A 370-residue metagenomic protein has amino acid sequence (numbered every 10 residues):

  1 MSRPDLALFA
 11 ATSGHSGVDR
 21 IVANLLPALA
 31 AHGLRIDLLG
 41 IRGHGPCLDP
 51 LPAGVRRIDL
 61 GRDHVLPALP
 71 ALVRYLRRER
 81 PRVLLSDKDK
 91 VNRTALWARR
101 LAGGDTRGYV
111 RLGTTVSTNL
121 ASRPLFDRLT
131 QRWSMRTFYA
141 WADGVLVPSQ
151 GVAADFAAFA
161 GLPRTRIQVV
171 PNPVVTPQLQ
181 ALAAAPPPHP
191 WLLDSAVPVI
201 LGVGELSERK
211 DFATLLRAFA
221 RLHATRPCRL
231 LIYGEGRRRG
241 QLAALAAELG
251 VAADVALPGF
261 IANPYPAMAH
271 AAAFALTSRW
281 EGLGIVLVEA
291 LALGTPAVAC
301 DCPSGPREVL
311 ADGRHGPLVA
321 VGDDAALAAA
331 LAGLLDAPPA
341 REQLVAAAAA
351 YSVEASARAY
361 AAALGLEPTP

Functional and structural regions predicted by a protein language model:
L8-L66, R166, R237: N-terminal strand-loop element at the rim of the active site of nucleotide-sugar-dependent glycosyltransferases
S16-N24, P198, G202-R221, R237-A244: A conserved mid-protein helix/loop that constitutes part of the nucleotide-sugar donor-binding site
G40, P296-C300: Short hydrophobic beta-strand element within catalytic cores of glycosyltransferases and related nucleotide-activated
L66-P70, R107, S117-W141: Nucleotide-sugar donor phosphate/pyrophosphate-binding loop at the beta->alpha transition of glycosyltransferases
S86-T94, L112: Short His-centered aromatic/hydrophobic patch
A140-I167, V174-T176: A short, active-site helix/loop in glycosyltransferases that binds the activated sugar's phosphate group
F260, R279: Aromatic "clamp/platform" in nucleotide-sugar-dependent glycosyltransferases that forms part of the donor/acceptor
A311-D324, A332-P338: Conserved acidic donor-binding segment of nucleotide-sugar-dependent glycosyltransferases
